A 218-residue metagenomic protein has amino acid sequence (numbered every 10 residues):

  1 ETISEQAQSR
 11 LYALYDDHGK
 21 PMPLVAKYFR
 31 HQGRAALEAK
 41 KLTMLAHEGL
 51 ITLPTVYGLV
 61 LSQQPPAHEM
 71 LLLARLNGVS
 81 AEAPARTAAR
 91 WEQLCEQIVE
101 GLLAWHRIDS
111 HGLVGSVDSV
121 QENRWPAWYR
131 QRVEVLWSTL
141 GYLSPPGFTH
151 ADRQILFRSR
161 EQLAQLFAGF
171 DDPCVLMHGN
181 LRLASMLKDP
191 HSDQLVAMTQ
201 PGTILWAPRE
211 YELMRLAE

Functional and structural regions predicted by a protein language model:
E1, L61-Q64, A88-E96, R107-G179 (+1 more regions): An alpha-helical support segment within catalytic cores of ATP-dependent transferases
E1-Q8, G33, A81, E92-Q97 (+3 more regions): Helix-rich C-terminal or lid/interface subdomains of diverse kinases
T2-R10, L14-V120: ATP-binding pocket architecture of kinase catalytic cores
P21, H68, D172-C174, Q194: Conserved catalytic motifs of the protein kinase core domain
V25-F29, Y57-G58, V117, L176-G179 (+2 more regions): Short beta-strand segments
K41, G101, S159-Q162, L216: A ubiquitous structural signal for well-ordered alpha-helices
A67-M70, P126-R130, E210-Y211: Short aromatic-enriched loop/helix-cap "lid" or pocket-rim segments at secondary-structure transitions that line
C174-L176, R182-L183, L187-E218: Active-site Asp-x-Gly
